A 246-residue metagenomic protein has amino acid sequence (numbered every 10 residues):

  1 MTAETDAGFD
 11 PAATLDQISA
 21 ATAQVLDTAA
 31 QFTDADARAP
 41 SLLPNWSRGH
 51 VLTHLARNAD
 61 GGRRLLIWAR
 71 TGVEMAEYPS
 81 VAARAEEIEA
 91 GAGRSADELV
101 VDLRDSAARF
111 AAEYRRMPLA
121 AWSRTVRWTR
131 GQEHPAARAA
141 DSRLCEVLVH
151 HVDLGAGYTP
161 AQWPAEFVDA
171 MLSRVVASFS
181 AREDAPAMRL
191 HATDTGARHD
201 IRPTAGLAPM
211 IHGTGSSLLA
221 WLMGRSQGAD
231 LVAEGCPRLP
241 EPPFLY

Functional and structural regions predicted by a protein language model:
T2-A13, Q17-A35: Hydrophobic, proline/glycine-rich low-complexity stretches
T2-T14, I67-E74, R116-Y246: Structured surface interface patches that mediate subunit assembly and partner/cofactor docking
L15, S19, L52, A56 (+2 more regions): Short amphipathic alpha-helical segments with heptad-repeat character
A20, L43-W46, H50-R57, S142-C145 (+1 more regions): Aromatic- and histidine-enriched alpha-helix N-cap/loop-to-helix transition segments that scaffold the rims
A23-L26, A30, A59-R63, R104-R115 (+3 more regions): Structural signal for well-ordered, non-membrane alpha-helices
L26-S47, R116-Q132: Helix-loop segments that flank and shape redox-cofactor active sites
G49-V81: Conserved alpha-helical segments that form or flank metal/cofactor-binding pockets of metalloenzymes
R84-A121, R138-R143, D184-R189: Acidic/histidine-rich alpha-helical segments that form the ligand environment of transition-metal centers
